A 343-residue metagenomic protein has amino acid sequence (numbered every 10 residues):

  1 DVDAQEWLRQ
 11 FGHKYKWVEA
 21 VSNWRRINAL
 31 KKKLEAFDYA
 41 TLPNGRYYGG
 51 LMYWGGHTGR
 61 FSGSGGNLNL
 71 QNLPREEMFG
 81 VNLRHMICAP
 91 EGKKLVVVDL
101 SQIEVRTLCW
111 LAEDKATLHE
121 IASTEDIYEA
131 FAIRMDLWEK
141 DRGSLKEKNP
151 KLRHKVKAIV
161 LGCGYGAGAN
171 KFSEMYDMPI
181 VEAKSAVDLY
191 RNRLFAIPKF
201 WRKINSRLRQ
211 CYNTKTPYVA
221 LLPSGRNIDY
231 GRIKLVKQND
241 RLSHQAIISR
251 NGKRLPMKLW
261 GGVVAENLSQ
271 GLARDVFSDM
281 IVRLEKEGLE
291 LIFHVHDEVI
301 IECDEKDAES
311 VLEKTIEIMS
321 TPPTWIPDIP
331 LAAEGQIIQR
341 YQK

Functional and structural regions predicted by a protein language model:
D1-K146, K203-E298, L312-T321: Acidic, glycine-rich two-metal-ion catalytic cores of nucleic acid-processing enzymes
D1-V18, Y165-L208: Extended, well-ordered alpha-helical scaffold/bundle regions in very large, multi-domain proteins
S123-I127, K151-K157, A169, I180-W201 (+3 more regions): Conserved acidic
F131, M135, H154-N170: Core structural elements
H154, V187, F293-E298, P330: Short Gly/Ser/Thr- and Asp/Glu-enriched loop/turn motifs at secondary-structure junctions
A167-F172, F277-S278, A333: Helix-rich, typically C-terminal accessory recognition domains appended to large enzymatic cores
M175, I300-D304: Short hydrophobic/aromatic beta-strand micro-patches that form the beta-sheet surface supporting nucleotide- or nucleic
D188-R209, K306-K343: Polymerase palm active-site segment centered on the conserved acidic dipeptide of motif C
